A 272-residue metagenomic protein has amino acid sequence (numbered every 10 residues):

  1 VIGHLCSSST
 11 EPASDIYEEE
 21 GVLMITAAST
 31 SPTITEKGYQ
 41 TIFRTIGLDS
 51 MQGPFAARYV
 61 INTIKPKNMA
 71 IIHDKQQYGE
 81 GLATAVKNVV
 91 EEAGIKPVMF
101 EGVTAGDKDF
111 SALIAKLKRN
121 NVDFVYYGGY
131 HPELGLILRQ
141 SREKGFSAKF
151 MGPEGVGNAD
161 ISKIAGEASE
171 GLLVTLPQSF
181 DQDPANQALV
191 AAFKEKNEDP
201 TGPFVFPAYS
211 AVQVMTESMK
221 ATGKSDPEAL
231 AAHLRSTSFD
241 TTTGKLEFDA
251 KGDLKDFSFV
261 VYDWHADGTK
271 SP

Functional and structural regions predicted by a protein language model:
V1-P272: Extracytosolic ligand-binding ectodomains
